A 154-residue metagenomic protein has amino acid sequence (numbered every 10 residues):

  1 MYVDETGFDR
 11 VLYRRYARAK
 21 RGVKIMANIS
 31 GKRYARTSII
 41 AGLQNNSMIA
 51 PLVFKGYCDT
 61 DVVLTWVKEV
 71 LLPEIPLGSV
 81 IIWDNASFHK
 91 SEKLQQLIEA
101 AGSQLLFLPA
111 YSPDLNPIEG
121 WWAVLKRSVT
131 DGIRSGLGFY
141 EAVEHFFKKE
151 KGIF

Functional and structural regions predicted by a protein language model:
M1-F154: Short functional hotspots at interaction and active-site rims
